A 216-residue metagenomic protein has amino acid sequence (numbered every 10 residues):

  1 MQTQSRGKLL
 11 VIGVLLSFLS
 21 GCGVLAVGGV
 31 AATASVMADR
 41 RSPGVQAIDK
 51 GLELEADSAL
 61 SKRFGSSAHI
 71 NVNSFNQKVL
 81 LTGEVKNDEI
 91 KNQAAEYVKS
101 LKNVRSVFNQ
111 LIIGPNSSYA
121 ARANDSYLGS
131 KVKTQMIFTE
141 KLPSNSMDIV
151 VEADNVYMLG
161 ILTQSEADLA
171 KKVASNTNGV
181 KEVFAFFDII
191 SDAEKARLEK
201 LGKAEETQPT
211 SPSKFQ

Functional and structural regions predicted by a protein language model:
Q2-G7, G13-L16, G21-Q216: N-terminal targeting leaders
